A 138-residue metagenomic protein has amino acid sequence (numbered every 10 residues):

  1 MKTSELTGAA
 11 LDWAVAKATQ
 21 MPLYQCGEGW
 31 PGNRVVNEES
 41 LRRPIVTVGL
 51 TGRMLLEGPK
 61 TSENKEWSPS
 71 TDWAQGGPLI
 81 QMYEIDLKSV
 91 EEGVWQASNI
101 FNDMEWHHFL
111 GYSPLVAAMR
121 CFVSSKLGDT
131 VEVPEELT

Functional and structural regions predicted by a protein language model:
M1-T138: Glycine-rich anion-binding surface patch
